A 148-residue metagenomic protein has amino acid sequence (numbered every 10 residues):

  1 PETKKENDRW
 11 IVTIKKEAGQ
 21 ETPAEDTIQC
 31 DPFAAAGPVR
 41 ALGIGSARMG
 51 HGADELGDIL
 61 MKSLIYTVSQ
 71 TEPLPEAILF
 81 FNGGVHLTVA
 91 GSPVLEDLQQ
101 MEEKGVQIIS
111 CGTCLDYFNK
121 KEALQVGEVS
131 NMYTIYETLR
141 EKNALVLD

Functional and structural regions predicted by a protein language model:
E2-K4, V94-F118: A glycine-rich helix N-cap at a beta->alpha junction
E6, A47-R48, G83-G84, T113-D116: Short, ordered loop/turn segments at secondary-structure junctions
R9-K15: A generic structural motif
A18-E25: Short, charged/polar, Gly/Pro-enriched secondary-structure boundary elements
E25-S92: Conserved mixed alpha/beta catalytic, RNA-binding, or beta-rich assembly cores of soluble enzyme, regulatory
I65, L95-Q99, Y136: Short amphipathic alpha-helical segments and helix-helix/interface helices
E122-L124: Long, charged alpha-helical interface segments
V129-M132, Y136-L147: C-terminal binding/interaction regions
